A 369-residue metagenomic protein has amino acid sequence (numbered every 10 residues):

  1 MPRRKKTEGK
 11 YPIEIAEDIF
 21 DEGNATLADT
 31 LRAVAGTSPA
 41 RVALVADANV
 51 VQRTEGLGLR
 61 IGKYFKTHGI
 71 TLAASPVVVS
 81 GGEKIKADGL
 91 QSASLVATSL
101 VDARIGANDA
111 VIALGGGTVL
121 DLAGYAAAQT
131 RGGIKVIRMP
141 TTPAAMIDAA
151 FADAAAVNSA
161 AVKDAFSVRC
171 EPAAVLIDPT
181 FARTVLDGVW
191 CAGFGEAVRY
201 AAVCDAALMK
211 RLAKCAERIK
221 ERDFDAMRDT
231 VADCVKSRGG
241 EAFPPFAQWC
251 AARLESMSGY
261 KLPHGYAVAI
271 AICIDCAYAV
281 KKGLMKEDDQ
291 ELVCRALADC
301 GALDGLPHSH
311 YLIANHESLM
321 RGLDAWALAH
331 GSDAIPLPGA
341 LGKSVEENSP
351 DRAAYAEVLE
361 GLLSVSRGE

Functional and structural regions predicted by a protein language model:
M1-D109: ATP/NTP phosphate-donor binding region
P2-T7, A46, G195-A197, L284-E369: C-terminal charged capping/lid subdomain of soluble metabolic enzymes
E14, D21, Y125-K220: A glycine/threonine-rich phosphate-anchoring loop and its flanking beta-alpha core in nucleotide/phosphate-binding
R41-A43, A110, K135-I137, A173-V175 (+2 more regions): Structural motif
V79-E83, L114-G116, G239-E241, F246-A247: Glycine-rich beta-strand-to-loop/alpha-helix junction loops that act as flexible
A103-A126, T130-T141: A short, small-residue-rich loop immediately preceding and capping a beta-strand
C215-E317: Active-site segments that bind and position negatively charged phosphate/pyrophosphate groups
